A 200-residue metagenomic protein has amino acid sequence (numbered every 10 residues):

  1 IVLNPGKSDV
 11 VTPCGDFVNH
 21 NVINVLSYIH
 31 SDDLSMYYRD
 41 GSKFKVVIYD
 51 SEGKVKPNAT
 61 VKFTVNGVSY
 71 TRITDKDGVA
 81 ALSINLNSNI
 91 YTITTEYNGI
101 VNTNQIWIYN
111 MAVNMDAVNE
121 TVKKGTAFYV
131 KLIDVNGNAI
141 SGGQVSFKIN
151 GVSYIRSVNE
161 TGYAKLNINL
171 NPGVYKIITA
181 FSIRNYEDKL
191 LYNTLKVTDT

Functional and structural regions predicted by a protein language model:
I1, G53-K54, S83-I90, N138 (+1 more regions): Short Pro-Gly-centered beta-turn/loop motif in secreted/extracellular proteins
I1, T74-L82, V158-L166: Glycine-centered loop-to-beta-strand initiation motif
L3-N21, V65, N87-N104, I149-G151 (+1 more regions): Enriched for extracellular/lumenal, surface-exposed ectodomains of secreted and cell-surface proteins
N4-P5, Y38-D40, P57, K76 (+5 more regions): Surface-exposed loops/turns
K7, K43, N58-K62, I90 (+2 more regions): Exposed beta-strand and adjacent loop surfaces of beta-rich binding modules that mediate intermolecular recognition
S27-S35, N110-N119, T200: Proline-enriched interdomain boundary motifs that mark the N-terminal boundary and often initiate the first structured
Y37-G53, V122-N136, T179: Beta-strand-rich structural segments
Y49-S69, I133-S153: Short flexible loop/turn segments that cap and initiate beta-strands
